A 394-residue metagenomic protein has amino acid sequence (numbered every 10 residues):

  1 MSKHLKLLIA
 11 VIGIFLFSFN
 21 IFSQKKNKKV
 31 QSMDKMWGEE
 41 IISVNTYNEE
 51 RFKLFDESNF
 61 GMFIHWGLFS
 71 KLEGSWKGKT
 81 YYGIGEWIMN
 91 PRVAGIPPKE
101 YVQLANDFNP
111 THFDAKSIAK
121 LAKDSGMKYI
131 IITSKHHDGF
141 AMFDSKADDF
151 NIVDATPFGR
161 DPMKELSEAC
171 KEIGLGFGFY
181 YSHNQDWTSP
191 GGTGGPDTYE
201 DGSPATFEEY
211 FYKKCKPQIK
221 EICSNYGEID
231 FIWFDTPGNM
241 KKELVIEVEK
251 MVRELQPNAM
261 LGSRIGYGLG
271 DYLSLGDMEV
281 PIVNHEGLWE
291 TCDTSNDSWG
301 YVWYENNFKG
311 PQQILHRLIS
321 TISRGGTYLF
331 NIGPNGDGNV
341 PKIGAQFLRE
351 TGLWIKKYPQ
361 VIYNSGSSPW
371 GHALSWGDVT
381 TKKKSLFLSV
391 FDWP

Functional and structural regions predicted by a protein language model:
M1-K26: Bacterial Sec-dependent N-terminal signal peptides
Q24-P394: Mature catalytic domains of secreted/periplasmic carbohydrate-active enzymes
